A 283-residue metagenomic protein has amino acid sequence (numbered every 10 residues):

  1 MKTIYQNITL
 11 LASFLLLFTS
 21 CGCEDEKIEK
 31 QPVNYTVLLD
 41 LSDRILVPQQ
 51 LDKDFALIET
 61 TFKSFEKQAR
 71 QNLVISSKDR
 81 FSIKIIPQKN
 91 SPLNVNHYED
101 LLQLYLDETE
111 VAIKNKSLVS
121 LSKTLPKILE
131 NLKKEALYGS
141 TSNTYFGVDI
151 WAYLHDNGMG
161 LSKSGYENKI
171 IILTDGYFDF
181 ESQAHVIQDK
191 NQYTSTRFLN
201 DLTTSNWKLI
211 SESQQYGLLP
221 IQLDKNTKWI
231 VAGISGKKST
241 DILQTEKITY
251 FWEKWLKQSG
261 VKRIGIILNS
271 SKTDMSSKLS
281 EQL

Functional and structural regions predicted by a protein language model:
M1-C21: Sec-dependent bacterial lipoprotein signal peptides
G22-E26: Bacterial signal peptide processing site
Q31-L104, K169-I171: Von Willebrand factor
I45-Q49, S91-N94, D179-Q183, K238-L243 (+1 more regions): Extracytoplasmic/secreted cell-surface and envelope-processing proteins
I85, K114-S122, F180, I187-Q188 (+1 more regions): Scaffold/interface architecture of coatomer-like assemblies
E108-G165: Von Willebrand factor
F146-T227: Flexible, glycine-rich surface segments
R197-L283: Von Willebrand factor type A / integrin I
